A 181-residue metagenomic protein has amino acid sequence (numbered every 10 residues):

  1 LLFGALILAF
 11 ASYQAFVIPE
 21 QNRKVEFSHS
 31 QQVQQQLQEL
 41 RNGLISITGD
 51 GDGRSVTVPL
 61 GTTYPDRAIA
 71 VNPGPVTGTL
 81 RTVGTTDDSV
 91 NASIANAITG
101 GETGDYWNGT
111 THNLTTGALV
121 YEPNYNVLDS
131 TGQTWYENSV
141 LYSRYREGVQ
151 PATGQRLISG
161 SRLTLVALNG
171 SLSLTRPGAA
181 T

Functional and structural regions predicted by a protein language model:
L1-L8, I18: Glycine-centered recognition micro-motifs in short, flexible terminal segments and loops
F10-T164, L168: Beta-strand/loop motifs with alternating small/hydrophobic and polar/acidic residues, enriched in the first structured
V166-T181: Compositional signature of intrinsically disordered, low-complexity segments enriched in polar residues
